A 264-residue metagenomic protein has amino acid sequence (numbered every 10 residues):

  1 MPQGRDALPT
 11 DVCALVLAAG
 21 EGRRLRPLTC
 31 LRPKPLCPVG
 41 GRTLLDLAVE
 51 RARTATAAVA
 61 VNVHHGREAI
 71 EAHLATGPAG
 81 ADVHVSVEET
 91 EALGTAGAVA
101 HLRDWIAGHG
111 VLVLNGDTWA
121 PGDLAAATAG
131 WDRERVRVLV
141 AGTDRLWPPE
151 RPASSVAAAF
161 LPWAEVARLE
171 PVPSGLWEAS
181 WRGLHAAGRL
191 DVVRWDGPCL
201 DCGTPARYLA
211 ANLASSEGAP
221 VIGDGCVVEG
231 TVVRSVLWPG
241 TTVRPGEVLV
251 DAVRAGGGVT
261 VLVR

Functional and structural regions predicted by a protein language model:
P2-I70: N-terminal glycine-rich phosphate-binding loop and ensuing alpha1 helix
C13, A57-V59, D82, G110 (+3 more regions): Residues at the starts of beta-strands that form the adenosine-phosphate
L47, R51, A69, G97 (+4 more regions): Alpha-helical elements of Rossmann-like donor-binding domains used by nucleotide-donor carbohydrate transfer enzymes
A58-H64, L139-A141, V253: Short internal beta-strands
A69-P148: Conserved beta-loop-beta/alpha segment of the NTase-like Rossmann-fold superfamily that binds/positions NTPs
V111-L112, W119-D132, T143-L213: Catalytic-core segments of class I nucleotidyltransferases/pyrophosphorylases that form NMP-activated intermediates
S216-R264: Structural signal for interior beta-strand "rungs" in well-ordered beta-sheet cores of soluble enzyme domains
